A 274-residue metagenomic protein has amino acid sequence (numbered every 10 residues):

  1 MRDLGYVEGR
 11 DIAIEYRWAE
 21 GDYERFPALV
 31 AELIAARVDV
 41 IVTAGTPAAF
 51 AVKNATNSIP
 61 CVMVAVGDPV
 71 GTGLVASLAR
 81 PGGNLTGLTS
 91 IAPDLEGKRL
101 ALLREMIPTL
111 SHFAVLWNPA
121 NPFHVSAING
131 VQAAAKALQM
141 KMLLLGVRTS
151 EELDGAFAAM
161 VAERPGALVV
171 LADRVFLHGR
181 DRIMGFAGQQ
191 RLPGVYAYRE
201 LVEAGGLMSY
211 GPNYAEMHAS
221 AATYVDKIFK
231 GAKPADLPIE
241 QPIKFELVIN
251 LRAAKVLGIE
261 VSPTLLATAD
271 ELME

Functional and structural regions predicted by a protein language model:
M1-E274: Short hydrophobic alpha-helices and adjacent helix-cap/hinge residues
